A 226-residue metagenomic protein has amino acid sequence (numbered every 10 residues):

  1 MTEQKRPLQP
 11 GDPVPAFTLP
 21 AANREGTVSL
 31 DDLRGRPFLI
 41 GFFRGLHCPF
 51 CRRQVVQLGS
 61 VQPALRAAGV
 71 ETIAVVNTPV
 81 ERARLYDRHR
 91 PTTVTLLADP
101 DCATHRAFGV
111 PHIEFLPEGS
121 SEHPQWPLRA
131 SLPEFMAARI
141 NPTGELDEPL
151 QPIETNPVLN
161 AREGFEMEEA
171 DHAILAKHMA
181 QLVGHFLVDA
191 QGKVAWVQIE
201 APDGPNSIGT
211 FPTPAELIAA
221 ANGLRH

Functional and structural regions predicted by a protein language model:
M1-L30: N-terminal "domain-start" segment that seeds a small globular fold
Q9-D12, R34, A67, A180: A generic fold-level signal
P15, P37, L182-G184: Short loop/turn microsegments at loop-to-beta-strand junctions
V28-L58, E71-T72: Short active-site neighborhood of thiol/selenol oxidoreductases, capturing the structured segment around
F42, V75, V188: Catalytic metal- and UDP-sugar-binding loop of GT-A-like glycosyltransferases, i.e., residues flanking the conserved
Q54-A107: Structural microenvironment flanking redox-active thiols in thiol-disulfide oxidoreductases
D99-P205: Thiol/selenol-based redox catalytic cores and closely related redox-interacting motifs
A201-L224: A short, polar/charged loop-to-alpha-helix boundary motif
